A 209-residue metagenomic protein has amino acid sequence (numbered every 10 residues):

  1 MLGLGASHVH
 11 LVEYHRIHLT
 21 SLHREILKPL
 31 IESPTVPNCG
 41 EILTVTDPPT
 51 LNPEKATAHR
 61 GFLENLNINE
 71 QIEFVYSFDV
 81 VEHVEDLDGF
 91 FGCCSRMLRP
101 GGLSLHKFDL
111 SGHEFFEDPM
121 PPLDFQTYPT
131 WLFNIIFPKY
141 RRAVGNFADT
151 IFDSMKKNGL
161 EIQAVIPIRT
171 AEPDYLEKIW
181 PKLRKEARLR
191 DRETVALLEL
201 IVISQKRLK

Functional and structural regions predicted by a protein language model:
G3-N65: Class I SAM-dependent methyltransferase SAM/SAH-binding core
R16-I17, D109-F115, I168-T170: Short "lid" loop at the C-terminus of a central beta-strand within the Rossmann-like core of SAM-dependent
L51, A58, D149-K157, E161-K209: A C-terminal cap/extension of S-adenosyl-L-methionine-dependent methyltransferases that defines the acceptor-substrate
L63-V75: A short acidic, Gly/Pro-enriched loop at the edge of an enzyme's catalytic core that lines a small-molecule cofactor
E73-D86: A short SAM/SAH-binding and catalytic strip from SAM-dependent methyltransferases
D88-L103: A short glycine-rich, Lys/Arg-flanked "PGG" loop and its adjoining helix->strand segment in the class I
L103-P129: Conserved class I S-adenosyl-L-methionine
W131-D149: Acceptor-substrate binding/catalytic loop of class I
